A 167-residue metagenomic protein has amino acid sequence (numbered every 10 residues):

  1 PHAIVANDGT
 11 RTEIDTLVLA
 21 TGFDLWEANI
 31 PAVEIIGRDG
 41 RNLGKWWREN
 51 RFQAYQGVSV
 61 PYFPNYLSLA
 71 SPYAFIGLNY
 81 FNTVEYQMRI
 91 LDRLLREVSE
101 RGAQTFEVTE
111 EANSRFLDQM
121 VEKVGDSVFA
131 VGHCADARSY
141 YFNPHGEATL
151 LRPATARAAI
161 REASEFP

Functional and structural regions predicted by a protein language model:
P1-N79, E85-S99, S164-P167: Flavin (primarily FAD) cofactor-binding/catalytic cores of flavoenzymes
Q53-A54, L67-P167: C-terminal, flexible cofactor-proximal segment of oxidoreductases
